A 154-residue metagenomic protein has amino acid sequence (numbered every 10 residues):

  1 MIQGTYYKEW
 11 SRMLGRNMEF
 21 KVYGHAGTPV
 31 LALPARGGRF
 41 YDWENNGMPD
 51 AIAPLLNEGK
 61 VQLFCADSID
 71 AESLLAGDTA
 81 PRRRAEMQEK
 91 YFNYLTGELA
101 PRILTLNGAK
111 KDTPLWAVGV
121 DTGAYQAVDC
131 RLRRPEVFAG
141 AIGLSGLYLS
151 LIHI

Functional and structural regions predicted by a protein language model:
M1-I152: Non-catalytic cap/lid and distal C-terminal segments of serine-dependent acyl enzymes
